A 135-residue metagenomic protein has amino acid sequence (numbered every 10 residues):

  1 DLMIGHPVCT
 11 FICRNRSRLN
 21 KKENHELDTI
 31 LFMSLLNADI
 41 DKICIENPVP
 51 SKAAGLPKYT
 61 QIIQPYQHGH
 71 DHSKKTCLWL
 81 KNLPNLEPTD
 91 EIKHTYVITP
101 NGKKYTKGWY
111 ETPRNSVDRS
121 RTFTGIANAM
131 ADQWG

Functional and structural regions predicted by a protein language model:
D1-G135: Conserved active-site and SAM-binding loop architecture of S-adenosyl-L-methionine-dependent nucleic-acid
